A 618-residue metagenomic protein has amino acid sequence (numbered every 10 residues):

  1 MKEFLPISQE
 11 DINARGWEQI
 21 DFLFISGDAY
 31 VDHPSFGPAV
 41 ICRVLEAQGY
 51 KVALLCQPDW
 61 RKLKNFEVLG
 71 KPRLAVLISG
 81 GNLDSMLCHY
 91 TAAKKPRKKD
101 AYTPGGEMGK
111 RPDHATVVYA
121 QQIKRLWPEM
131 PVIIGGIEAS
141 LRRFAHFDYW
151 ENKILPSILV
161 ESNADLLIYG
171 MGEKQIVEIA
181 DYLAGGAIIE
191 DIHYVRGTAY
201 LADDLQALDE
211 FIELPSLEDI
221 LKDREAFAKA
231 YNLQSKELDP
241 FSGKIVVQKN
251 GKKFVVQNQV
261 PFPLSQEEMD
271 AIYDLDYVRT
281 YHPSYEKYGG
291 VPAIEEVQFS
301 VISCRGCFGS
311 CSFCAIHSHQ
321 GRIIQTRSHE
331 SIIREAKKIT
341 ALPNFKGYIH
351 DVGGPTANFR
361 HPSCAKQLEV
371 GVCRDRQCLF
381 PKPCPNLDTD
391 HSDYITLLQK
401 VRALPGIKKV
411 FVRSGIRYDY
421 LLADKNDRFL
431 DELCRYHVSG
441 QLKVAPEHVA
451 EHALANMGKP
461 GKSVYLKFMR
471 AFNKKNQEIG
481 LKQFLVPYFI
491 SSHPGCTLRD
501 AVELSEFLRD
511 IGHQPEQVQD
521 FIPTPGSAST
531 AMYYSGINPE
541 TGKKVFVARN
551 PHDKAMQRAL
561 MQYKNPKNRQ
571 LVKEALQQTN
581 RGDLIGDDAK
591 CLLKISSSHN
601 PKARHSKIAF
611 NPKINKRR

Functional and structural regions predicted by a protein language model:
M1-Q19, A29, N232-S300: N-terminal [4Fe-4S]-dependent radical SAM core
F24, L55, D59-W60, K338-V486 (+1 more regions): Conserved SAM/AdoMet-binding glycine-rich loop
I25-D28, Y288-A315, Y348: N-terminal pre-triad scaffold of radical SAM enzymes
G37, C56-N250, Q257, F262: Glycine-rich beta-alpha loop elements in corrinoid/cobalamin-binding modules across cobalamin-dependent enzymes
R61, I189-L238, K252-F254, P261-L264 (+6 more regions): Terminal amphipathic helices with adjacent charged low-complexity linkers/tails
D84-A93, L141-R143, E173-E178, A202-Q206 (+6 more regions): Flexible glycine/acidic-rich beta-alpha junction loops that bind and position SAM and/or redox cofactors in anaerobic
D165, I272, C311, I332 (+3 more regions): Conserved, mostly hydrophobic/aromatic
V370, R376, L592-R618: Acidic, low-complexity intrinsically disordered tails
